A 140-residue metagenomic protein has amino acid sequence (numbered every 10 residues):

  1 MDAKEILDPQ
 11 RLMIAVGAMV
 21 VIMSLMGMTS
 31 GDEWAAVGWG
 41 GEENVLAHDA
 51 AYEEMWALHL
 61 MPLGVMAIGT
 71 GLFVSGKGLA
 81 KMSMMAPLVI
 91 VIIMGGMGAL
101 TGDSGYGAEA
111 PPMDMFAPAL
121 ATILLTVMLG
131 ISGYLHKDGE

Functional and structural regions predicted by a protein language model:
M1-M23, L135-E140: Cytosolic juxtamembrane helix and N-cap/initiation of the first transmembrane helix
M1-Q10, G27-A35, W56-T70: Hydrophobic alpha-helical transmembrane segments
A18-H59: Hydrophobic transmembrane helix segments
A51-L60, M113-I123: Alpha-helical transmembrane segments of polytopic membrane proteins
V65-V89: Juxtamembrane helix-break-helix junctions at the cytosolic face of small multi-pass alpha-helical membrane proteins
M82-L100, A121-T126: Hydrophobic alpha-helical membrane segments
G95-A117: Membrane-helix boundary connector in multi-pass membrane proteins
I123-E140: Membrane-water interface at the C-terminal end of transmembrane alpha helices
